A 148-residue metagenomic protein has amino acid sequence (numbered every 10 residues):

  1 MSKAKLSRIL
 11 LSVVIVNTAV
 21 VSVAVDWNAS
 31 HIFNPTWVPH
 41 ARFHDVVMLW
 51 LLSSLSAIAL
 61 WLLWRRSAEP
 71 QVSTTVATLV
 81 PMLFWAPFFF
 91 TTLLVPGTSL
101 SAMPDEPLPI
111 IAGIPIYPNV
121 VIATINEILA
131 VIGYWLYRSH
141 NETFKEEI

Functional and structural regions predicted by a protein language model:
S2-I15, A68-F84: Interfacial segments of alpha-helical transmembrane regions
V16-A29: Alpha-helical transmembrane segments of multi-pass membrane proteins
S22-V23, A41-L63, L79-A86: Core segments of alpha-helical transmembrane spans in multipass integral membrane proteins
W27-F43, L100-I111: Membrane-interface interhelical loops and short amphipathic "cap" helices that link adjacent transmembrane segments
W50-W61, I122-Y134: Hydrophobic cores of alpha-helical transmembrane segments in multi-pass inner/ER membrane proteins, independent
V80, P109-N126: Individual transmembrane alpha-helices with interfacial aromatic-anchor signatures
P81-T98: C-terminal halves and exits of single transmembrane alpha-helices
W135-I148: Membrane-interface capping segments at transmembrane-helix boundaries
